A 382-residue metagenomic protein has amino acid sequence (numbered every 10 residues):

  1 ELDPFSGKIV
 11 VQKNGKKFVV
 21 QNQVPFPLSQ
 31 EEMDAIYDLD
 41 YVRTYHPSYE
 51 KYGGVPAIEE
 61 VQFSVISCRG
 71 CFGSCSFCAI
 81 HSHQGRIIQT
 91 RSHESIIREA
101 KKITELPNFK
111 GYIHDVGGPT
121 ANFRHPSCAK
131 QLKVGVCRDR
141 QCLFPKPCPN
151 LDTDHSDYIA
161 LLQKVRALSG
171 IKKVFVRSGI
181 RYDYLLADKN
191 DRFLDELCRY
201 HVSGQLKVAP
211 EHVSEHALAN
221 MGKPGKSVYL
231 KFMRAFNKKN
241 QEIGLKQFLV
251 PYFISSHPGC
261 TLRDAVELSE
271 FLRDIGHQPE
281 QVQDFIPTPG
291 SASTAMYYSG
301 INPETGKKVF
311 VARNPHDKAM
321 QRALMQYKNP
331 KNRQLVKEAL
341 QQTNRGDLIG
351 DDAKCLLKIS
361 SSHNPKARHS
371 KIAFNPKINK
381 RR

Functional and structural regions predicted by a protein language model:
E1-V61, K328-P330, K337-K366: Flexible, acidic/Gly-rich N-terminal and inter-domain linker regions that tether and position cofactor-handling modules
I36, C75, I96, V208 (+2 more regions): Conserved, mostly hydrophobic/aromatic
I36, S127-S156, A219-M221, G225-S227 (+3 more regions): Radical SAM enzyme [4Fe-4S]-AdoMet core and its adjacent flexible, acidic and glycine-rich loops/tails across
E50-A79, T104, Y112: N-terminal pre-triad scaffold of radical SAM enzymes
S64-S76, R86-S95, E99, I103 (+1 more regions): Cysteine-centered iron-sulfur cluster-binding motifs in ferredoxin-type domains/subunits of redox enzymes
K102-V250, I254-P258: Conserved SAM/AdoMet-binding glycine-rich loop
R140, L356-R382: Acidic, low-complexity intrinsically disordered tails
R192-F193, H257-D274: Catalytic cores of alpha/beta
